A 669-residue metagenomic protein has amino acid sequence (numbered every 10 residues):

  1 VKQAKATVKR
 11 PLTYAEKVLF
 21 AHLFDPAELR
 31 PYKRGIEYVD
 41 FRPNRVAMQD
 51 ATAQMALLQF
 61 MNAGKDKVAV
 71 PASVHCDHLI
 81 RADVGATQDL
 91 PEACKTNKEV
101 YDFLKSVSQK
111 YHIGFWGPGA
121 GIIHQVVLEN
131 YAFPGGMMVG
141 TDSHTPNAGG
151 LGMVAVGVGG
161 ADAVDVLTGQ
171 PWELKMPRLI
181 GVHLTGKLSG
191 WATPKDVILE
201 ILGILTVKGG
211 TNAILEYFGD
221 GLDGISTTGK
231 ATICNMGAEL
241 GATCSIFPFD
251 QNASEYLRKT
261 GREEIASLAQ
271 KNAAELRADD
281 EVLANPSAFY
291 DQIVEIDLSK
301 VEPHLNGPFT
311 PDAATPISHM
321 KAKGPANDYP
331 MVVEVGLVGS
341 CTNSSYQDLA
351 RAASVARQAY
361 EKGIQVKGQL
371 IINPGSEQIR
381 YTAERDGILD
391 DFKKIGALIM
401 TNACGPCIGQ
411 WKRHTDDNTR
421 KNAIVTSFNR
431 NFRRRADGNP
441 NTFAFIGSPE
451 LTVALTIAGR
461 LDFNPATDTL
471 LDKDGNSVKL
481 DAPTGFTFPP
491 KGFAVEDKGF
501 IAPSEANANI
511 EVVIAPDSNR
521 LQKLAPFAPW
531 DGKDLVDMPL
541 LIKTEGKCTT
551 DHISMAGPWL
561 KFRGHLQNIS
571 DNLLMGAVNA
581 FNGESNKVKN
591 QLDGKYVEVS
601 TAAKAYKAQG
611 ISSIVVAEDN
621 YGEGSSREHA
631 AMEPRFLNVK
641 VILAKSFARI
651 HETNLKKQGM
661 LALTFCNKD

Functional and structural regions predicted by a protein language model:
K2-P177, F562-V615, N620: Long, structured ligand/cofactor-binding scaffold of large enzymes
F24-E28, K33-P43, A47-Q49, A56 (+5 more regions): Terminal amphipathic helices with adjacent charged low-complexity linkers/tails
L29, E129, F133, I225-A231 (+7 more regions): Short glycine/threonine-rich loop-to-helix capping motif typified by GTGT followed within a few residues by an Asp-Pro
D50, Y131-S267, L398, A403-F500 (+1 more regions): Mobile "lid/hinge" segments at catalytic clefts and subdomain interfaces of large enzymes
L58-N62, A288-A383, G387, E505-L643: Non-catalytic terminal/interface segments that mediate subunit docking, oligomerization, and allosteric communication
A63-K67, Q109-G114, T206-K208, A356-K367 (+5 more regions): Secondary-structure transition/capping motifs at alpha-helix termini and the adjoining loop/turn into the next element
E361-W411, D417, S625, A631 (+2 more regions): Extended C-terminal subregions enriched in glycine
